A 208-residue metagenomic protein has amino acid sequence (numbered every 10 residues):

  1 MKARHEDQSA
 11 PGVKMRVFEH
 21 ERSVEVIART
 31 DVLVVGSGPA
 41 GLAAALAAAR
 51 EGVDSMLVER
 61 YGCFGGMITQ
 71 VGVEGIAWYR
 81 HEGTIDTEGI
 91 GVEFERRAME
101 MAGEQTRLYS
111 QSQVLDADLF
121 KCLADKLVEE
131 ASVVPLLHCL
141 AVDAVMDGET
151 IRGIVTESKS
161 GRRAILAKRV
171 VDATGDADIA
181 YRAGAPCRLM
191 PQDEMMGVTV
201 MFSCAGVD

Functional and structural regions predicted by a protein language model:
K2-K14, E21, I27, A47 (+4 more regions): Conserved N-terminal/central alpha/beta ligand/cofactor-binding core
V24-G38: Beta1/beta-strand and adjacent pyrophosphate-binding region of the FAD-binding site in flavoprotein oxidoreductases
A28-T30, S160-R169: Core beta-strand elements of the Rossmann-like FAD/NAD(P) dinucleotide-binding domain in flavoenzyme oxidoreductases
L33-V35, A44, E149-T150: Membrane-embedded transmembrane-helix bundle of lipid-linked glycan/lipid transferases
V35, I165-G175: Short hydrophobic core segments
G41: N-terminal Rossmann-fold NAD(P) dinucleotide-binding loop
V145-A164: Conserved beta-strand-loop-beta-strand element in the redox core of flavoprotein oxidoreductases
D172-D208: Glycine-rich loop(s) and the adjacent beta-strand/alpha-helix scaffold that form part
